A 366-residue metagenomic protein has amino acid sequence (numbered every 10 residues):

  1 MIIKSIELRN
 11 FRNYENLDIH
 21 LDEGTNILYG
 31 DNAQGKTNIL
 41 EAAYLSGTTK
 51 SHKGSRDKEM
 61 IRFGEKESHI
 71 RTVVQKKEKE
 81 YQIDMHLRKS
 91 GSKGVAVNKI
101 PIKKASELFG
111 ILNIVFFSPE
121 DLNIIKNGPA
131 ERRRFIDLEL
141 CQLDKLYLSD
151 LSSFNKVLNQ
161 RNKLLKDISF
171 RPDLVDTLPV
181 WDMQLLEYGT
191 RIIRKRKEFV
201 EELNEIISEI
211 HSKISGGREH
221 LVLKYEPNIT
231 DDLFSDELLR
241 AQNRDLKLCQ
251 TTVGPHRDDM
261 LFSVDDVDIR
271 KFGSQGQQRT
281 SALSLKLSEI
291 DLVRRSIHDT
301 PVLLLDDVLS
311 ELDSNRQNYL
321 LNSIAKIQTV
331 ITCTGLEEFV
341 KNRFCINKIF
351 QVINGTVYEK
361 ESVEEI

Functional and structural regions predicted by a protein language model:
M1-D31, P172-V302, E311, N315 (+4 more regions): Conserved NTPase motor "head" modules and their coupling/switch loops across ABC/AAA+ ATPases, GTPases, and GHKL ATPases
G35-K36: Conserved lysine of the Walker
L45-D57, S288-S296: Post-Walker A helix-loop "phosphate-sensing" segment adjacent to the P-loop in P-loop NTPases
T48-I125, P129-E131, L140-L143, Y147 (+3 more regions): Nucleotide-state sensing region of NTPase/ATPase domains
T72, Q328-G335: Structural recognition of the conserved hydrophobic beta-strand(s) that form the central parallel beta-sheet of P-loop
S106-M183, E359-K360: A conserved P-loop NTPase coupling/switch region
D306-V308: Walker B catalytic acidic pair
